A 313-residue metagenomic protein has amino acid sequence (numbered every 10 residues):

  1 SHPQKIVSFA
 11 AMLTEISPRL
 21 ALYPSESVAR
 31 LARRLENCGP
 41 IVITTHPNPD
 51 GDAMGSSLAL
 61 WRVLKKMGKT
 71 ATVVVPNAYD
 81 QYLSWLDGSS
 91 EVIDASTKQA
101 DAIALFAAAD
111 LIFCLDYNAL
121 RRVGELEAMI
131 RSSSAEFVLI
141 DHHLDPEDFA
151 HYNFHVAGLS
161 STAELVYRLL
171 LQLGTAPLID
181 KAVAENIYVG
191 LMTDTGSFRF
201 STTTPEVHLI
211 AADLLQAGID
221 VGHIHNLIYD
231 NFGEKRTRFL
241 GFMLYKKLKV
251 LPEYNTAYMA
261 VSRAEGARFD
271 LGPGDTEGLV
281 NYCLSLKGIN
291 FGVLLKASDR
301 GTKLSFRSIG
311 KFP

Functional and structural regions predicted by a protein language model:
Q4-K5: Charged/polar low-complexity intrinsically disordered segments
L13-P47, G55-D87, E91, Q99-I103 (+2 more regions): Hydrophobic helix-and-loop "lid/oligomerization" segment in the mid-to-C-terminal part of catalytic domains
G51-S57, L120-G124: Short glycine/serine/threonine-rich phosphate/pyrophosphate-binding segments that cradle anionic phosphate groups
L60-W61, M129-S132, H155-V156, L209: Glycine-rich, phosphate-binding/catalytic loops in enzymes
G88-I93, S132, H155-G158, G310: Short, hinge-like loop/turn segments at secondary-structure boundaries
I93-H151: Active-site cofactor/cluster-binding pocket
I140-I210: Short alpha-helices
